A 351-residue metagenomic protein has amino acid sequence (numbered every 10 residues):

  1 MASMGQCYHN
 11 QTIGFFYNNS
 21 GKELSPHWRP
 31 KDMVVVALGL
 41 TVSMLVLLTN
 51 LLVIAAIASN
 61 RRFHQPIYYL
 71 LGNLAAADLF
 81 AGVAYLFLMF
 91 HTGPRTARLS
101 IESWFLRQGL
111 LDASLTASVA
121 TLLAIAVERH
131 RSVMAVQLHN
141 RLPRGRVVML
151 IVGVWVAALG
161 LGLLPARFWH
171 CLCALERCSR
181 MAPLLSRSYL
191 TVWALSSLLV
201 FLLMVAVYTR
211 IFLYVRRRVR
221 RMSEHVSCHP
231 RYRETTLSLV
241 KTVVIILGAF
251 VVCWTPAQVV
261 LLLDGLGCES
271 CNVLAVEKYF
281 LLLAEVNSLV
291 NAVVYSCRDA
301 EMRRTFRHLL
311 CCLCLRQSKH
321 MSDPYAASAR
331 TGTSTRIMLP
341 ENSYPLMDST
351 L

Functional and structural regions predicted by a protein language model:
M1-K22, R220-V240, A300-L351: Intrinsically disordered regulatory tails of 7TM GPCRs
G14-S25, S100-Q108, A113, R146-V148 (+1 more regions): Loop architecture of class A 7-transmembrane GPCRs
L24-D32, S59-H64, A97, N140-R144 (+2 more regions): Helix-boundary and loop/linker segments of multi-pass membrane transporters
P30-N60: First transmembrane helix
K31-A37, P66-A124, A135, H139-N140: Extracellular TM2-ECL1-early TM3 structural module of rhodopsin-like
G39, F80-T96, L115-T121, A158-L175 (+3 more regions): Helix-to-loop junction signature of class
S43-L45, G72-Y85, T116, L150-G162 (+3 more regions): Alpha-helical transmembrane segments of multi-pass membrane proteins
T121-V133, A166-F168, V192-V226, T242-D264 (+1 more regions): Class A (rhodopsin-like) GPCR signature focused on the TM5-ICL3 interface and adjacent 7TM helical core
